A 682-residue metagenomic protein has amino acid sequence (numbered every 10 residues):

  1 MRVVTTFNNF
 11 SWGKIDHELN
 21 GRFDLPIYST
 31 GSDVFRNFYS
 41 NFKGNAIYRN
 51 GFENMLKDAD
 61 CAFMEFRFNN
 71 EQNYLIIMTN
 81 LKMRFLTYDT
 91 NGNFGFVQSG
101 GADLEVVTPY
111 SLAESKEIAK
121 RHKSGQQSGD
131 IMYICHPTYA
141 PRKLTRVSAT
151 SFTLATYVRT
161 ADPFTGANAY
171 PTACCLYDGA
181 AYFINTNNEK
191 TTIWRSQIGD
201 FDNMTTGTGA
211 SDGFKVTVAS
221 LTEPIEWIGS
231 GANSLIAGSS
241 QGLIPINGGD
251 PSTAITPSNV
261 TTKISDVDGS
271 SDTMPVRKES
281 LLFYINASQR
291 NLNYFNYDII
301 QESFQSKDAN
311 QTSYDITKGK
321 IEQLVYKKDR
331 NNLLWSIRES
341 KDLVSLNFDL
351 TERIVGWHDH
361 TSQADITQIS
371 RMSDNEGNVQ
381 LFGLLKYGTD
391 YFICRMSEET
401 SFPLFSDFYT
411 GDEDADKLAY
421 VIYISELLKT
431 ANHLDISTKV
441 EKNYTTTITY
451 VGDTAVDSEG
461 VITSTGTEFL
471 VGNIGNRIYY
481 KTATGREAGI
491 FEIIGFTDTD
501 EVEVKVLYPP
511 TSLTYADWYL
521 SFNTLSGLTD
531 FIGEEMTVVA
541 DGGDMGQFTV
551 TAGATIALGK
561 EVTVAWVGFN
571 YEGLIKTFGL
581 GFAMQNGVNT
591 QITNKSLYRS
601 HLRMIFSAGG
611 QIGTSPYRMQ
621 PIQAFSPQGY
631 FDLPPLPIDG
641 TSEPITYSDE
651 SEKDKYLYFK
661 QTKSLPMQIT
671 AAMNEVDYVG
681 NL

Functional and structural regions predicted by a protein language model:
M1-G101, K143, V147-A149, L154-N233 (+6 more regions): N-terminal beta-propeller domains
A59-E65, P109-H122, A169-A173, E226 (+3 more regions): Repeated scaffold domains used in trafficking and secretory/extracellular systems, primarily beta-propellers
Q98, A102-V106, A161-F164, Q305-I316 (+2 more regions): Autoprocessing Asn-cyclization modules and mimics
V107-S124, A557-G559, G629-S664: Beta-sandwich interaction modules
E114-D162: Hydrophobic or amphipathic alpha-helical targeting/insertion segments
S220-N443, F531-E534: Beta-sheet-dominated scaffold domains
S512-G542, F548-N589, L665-V676: Surface-exposed interaction regions enriched in Ser/Thr/Asp/Glu that occur as long low-complexity tracts or repetitive
N594-S607: A short beta-strand element within beta-rich, extracytoplasmic domains of secreted/secretory-pathway proteins
